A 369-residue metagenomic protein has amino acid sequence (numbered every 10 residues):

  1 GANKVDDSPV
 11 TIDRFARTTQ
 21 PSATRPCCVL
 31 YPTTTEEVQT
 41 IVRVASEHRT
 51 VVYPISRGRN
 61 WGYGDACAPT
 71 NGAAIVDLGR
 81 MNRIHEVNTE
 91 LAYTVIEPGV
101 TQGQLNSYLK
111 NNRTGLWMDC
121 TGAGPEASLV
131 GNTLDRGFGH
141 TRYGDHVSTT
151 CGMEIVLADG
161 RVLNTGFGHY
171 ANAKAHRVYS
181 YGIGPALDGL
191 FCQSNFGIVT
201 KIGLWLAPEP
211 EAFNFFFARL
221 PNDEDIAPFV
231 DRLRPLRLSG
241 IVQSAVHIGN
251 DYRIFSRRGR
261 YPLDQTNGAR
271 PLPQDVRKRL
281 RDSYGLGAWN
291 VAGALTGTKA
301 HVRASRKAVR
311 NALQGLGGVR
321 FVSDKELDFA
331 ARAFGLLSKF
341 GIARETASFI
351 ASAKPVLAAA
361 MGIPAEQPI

Functional and structural regions predicted by a protein language model:
G1-R43, E47, R59-A92, A127-D135 (+1 more regions): N-terminal flexible segment immediately upstream of the FAD-binding catalytic core in FAD-dependent oxidoreductases
P9, P54-G58, L78, P98 (+2 more regions): Glycine-rich, histidine-containing beta strand-loop boundary motifs that form or position
I12, L220-N222, A227, L233-I369: C-terminal substrate-recognition/cap domain of FAD-linked oxidoreductases
R14, N60-Y63, Q102-Q104, P125-S128 (+6 more regions): Flexible loop/turn segments at secondary-structure boundaries
C28-T33, F216-P221, A294: Short, well-ordered beta-strand elements within core beta-sheets of diverse protein domains
S46, K110, Q314: Anion (oxyanion) recognition and catalysis
T50-V51, G115, V242: Residue-level detector of anion-binding/catalytic polar loops
I84-V87, P98, Q102-S239: FAD-binding subdomain of flavoenzyme oxidoreductases
